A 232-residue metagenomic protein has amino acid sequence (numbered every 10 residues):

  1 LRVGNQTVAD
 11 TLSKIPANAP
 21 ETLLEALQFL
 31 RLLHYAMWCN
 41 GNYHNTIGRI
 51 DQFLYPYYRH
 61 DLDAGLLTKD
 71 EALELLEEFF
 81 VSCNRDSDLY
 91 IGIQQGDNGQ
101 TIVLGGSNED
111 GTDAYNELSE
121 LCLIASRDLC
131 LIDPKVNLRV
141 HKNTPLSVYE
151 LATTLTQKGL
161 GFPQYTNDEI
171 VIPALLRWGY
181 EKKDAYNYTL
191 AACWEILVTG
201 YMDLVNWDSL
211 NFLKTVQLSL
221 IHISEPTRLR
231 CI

Functional and structural regions predicted by a protein language model:
L1-G4, T11-L220, S224, R228: Conserved catalytic cores of very large enzyme subunits
